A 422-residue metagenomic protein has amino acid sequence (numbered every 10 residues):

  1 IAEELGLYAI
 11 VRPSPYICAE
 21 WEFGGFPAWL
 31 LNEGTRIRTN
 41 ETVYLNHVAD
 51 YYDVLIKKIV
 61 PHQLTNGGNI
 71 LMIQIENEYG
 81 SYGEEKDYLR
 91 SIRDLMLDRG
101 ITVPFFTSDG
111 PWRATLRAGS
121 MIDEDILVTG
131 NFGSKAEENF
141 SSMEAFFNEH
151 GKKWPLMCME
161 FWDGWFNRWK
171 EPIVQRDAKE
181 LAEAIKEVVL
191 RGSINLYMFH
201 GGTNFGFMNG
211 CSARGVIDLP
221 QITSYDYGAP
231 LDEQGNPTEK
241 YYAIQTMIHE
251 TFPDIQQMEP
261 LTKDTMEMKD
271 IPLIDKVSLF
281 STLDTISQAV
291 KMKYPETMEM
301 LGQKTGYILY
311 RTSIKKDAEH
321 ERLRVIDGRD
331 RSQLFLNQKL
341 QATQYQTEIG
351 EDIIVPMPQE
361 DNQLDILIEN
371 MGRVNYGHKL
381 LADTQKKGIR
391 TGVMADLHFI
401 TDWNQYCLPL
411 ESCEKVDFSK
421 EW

Functional and structural regions predicted by a protein language model:
I1, L30-D50, Q74-E85, L127-A136 (+2 more regions): The substrate-binding groove and active-site-proximal loops of carbohydrate-active enzymes, especially glycoside
I1-V103: Active-site mouth of glycoside hydrolases
L7, D98-R99, K135-D232, N236 (+1 more regions): Catalytic-core region of carbohydrate-active enzymes that cleave or remodel glycosidic bonds
P15-I17, A28-E33, L55-I56, D232 (+4 more regions): An acidic-aromatic loop/edge-strand motif
G80-I101, T107-F147, K170-I173, G202-G210: Substrate-binding cleft/loops of secretory-pathway carbohydrate-active enzymes
Q221-S281: Aromatic- and carboxylate-lined catalytic core of secreted/periplasmic carbohydrate-active enzymes
K276-R311, C407-W422: Edge strands and adjacent loops of beta-rich recognition modules
H320-L336, L364: Aromatic-lined ligand-binding clefts that engage carbohydrates, nucleic acids, or primary amines
